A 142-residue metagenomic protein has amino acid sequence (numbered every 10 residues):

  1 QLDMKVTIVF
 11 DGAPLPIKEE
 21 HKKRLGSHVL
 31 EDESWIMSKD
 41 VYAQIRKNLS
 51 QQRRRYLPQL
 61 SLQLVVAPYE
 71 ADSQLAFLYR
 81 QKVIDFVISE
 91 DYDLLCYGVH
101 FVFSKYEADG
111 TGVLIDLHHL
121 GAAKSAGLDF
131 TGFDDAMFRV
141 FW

Functional and structural regions predicted by a protein language model:
Q1-E19: Non-catalytic, usually N-terminal nucleic-acid engagement modules in DNA/RNA processing proteins
K22-W142: Extended two-metal-dependent nuclease catalytic cores across DNA- and RNA-processing enzymes
